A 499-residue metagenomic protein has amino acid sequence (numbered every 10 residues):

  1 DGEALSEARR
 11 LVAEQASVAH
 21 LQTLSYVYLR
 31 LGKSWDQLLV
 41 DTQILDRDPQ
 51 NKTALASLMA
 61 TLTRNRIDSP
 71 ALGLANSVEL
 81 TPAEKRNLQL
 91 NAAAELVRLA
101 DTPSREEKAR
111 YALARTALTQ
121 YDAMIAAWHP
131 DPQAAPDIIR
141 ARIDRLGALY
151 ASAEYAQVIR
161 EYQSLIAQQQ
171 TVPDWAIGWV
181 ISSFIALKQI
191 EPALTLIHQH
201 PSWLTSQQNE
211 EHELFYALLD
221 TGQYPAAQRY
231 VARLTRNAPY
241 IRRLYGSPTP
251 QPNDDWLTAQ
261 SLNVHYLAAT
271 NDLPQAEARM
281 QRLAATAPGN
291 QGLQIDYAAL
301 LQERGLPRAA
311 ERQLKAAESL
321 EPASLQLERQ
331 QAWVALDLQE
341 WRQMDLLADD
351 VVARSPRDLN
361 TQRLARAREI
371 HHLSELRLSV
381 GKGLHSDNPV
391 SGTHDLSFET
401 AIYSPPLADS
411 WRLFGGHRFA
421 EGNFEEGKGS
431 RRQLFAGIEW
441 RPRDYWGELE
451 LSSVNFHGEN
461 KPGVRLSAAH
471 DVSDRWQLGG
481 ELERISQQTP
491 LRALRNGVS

Functional and structural regions predicted by a protein language model:
D1-S6, R10, E14-W35, L39-Q43 (+1 more regions): Gram-negative and organellar
